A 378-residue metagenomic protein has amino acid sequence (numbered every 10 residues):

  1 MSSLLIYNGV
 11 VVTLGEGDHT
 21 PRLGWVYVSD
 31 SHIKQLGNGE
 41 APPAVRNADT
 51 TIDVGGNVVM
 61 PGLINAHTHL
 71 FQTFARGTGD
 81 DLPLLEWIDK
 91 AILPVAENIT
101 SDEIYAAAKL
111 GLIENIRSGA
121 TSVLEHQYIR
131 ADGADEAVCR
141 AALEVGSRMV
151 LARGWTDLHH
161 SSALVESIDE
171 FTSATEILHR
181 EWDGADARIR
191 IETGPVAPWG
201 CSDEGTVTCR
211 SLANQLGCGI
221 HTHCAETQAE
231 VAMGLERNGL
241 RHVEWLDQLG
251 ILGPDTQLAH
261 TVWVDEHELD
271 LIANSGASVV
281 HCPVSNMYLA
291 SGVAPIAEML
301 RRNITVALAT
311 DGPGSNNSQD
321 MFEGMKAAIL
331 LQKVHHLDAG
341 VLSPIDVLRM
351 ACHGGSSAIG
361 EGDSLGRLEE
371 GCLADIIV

Functional and structural regions predicted by a protein language model:
M1-V45: N-terminal metal-binding scaffold of metallo-dependent hydrolase/deaminase domains
L4-Y7, A44-E86, K109, I113-R117: Replace "His-x-His-based motif
G9, V26, S31, G56 (+14 more regions): Divalent metal-coordination and catalytic microenvironments
F74-A106, R153, L158-F171, Q228-G253 (+3 more regions): Active-site gating loops and adjacent loop-to-helix segments of metal-dependent hydrolytic enzymes
R76-S147, E170-A185: Alpha-helical scaffold segments that flank or form the walls of functional sites
Q127, G133-W263, H267: Metal-coordinating catalytic core of metallo-dependent amide/deamination hydrolases
Q248-D255, A297-V378: His/Asp/Glu-enriched, well-ordered alpha-helical/loop segment that forms or immediately abuts the divalent-metal
V264, E268-A277, C282-Y288, I296: Long hydrophobic segments that form regular secondary structure
